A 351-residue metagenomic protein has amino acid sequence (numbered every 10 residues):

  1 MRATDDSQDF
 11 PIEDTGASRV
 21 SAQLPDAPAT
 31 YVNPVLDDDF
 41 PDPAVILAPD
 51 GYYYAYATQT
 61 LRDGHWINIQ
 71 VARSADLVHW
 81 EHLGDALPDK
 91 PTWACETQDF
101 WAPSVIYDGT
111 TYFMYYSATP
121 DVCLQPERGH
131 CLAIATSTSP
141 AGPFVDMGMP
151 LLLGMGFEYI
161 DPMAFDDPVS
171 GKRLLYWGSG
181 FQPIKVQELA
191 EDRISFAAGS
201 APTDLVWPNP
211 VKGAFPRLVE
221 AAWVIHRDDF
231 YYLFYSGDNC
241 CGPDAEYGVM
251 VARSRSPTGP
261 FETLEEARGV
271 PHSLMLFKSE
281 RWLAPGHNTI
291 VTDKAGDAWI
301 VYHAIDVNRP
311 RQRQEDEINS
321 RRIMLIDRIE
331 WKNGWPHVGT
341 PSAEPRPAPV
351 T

Functional and structural regions predicted by a protein language model:
M1-T351: Carbohydrate-active catalytic/glycan-binding domains of CAZyme proteins, especially the secreted or lumenal ectodomains
